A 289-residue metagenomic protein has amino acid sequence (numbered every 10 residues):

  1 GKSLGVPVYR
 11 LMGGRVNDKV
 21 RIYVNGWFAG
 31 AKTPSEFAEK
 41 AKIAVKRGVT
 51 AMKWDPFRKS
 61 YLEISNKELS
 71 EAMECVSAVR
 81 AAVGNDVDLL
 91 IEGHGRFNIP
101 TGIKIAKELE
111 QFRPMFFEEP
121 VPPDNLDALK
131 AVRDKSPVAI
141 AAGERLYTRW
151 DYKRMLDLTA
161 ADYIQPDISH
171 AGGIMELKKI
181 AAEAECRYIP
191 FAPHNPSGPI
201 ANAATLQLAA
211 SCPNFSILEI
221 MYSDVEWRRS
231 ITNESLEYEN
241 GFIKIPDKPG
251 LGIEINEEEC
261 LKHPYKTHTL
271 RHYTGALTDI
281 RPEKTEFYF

Functional and structural regions predicted by a protein language model:
G1-L90, R96, P100-I103, K107-Q111 (+1 more regions): N-terminal capping/lid subdomain adjacent to the active-site entrance of alpha/beta enzymes
Y9-L11, S60-V79, N98-T101, P120-R133 (+2 more regions): Active-site-adjacent beta->alpha loops and helix N-cap segments on the catalytic face of soluble alpha/beta enzymes
V20-V24, T50-W54, V87-G93, F117-E118 (+4 more regions): Hydrophobic faces of well-ordered beta-strands that scaffold small-molecule active sites in alpha/beta enzyme cores
Y23, F37, V49, F97 (+7 more regions): Aromatic side chains
A31-K32, S70, R96, E119-P120 (+3 more regions): Residue-level marker of alpha-helix boundaries and capping positions
E68-S70, G93-R96, M115-P120, L146 (+1 more regions): Short acidic/polar alpha-helix capping motifs at helix-coil junctions
K107, R113, D124-G250, E254: Shared catalytic-loop signature of beta/alpha-barrel
